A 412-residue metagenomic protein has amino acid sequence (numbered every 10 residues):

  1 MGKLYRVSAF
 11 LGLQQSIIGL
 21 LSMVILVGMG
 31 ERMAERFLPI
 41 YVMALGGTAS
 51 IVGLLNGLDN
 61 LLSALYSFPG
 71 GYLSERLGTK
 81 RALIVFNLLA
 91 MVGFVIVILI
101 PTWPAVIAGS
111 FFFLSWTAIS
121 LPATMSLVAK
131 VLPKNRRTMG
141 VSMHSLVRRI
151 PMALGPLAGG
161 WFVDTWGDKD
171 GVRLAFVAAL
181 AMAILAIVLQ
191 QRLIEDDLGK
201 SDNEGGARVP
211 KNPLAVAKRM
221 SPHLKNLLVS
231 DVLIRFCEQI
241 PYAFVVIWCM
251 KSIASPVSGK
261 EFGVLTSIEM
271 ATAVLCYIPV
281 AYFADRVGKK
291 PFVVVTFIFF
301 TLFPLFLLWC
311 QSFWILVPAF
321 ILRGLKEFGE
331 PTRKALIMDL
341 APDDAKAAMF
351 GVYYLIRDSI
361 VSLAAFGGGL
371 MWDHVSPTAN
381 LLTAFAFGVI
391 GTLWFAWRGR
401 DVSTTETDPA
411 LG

Functional and structural regions predicted by a protein language model:
M1-Q14, D196-S230, L411-G412: Juxtamembrane intracellular "pre-TM" segments in multi-pass secondary transporters
K3-L62, H223-T266: Helix-loop boundary and gating motifs at the non-cytosolic
I40, A44, L154-G171, I247 (+2 more regions): Transmembrane alpha-helix termini and helix-breaking/packing motifs in multi-pass membrane transporters
N60-F68, A153, M270-I278, V361-S362 (+1 more regions): Residue-level signature of mid-helix packing/kink "hotspots" within the transmembrane helices of 12-pass Major
L65-P101, A284-K290: Conserved MFS/SLC helix-loop-helix module at the cytosolic interface between two early adjacent transmembrane helices
R81-I96, L180, P291-F306, F385: Structural signature of the two symmetry-related core transmembrane helices
F111-R148, L336: Cytoplasmic helix-loop-helix junction between adjacent transmembrane helices in 12-TM secondary transporters
L180-S201, G391-G399: C-terminal membrane-cytosol helix-exit motif in multi-pass small-molecule transporters
